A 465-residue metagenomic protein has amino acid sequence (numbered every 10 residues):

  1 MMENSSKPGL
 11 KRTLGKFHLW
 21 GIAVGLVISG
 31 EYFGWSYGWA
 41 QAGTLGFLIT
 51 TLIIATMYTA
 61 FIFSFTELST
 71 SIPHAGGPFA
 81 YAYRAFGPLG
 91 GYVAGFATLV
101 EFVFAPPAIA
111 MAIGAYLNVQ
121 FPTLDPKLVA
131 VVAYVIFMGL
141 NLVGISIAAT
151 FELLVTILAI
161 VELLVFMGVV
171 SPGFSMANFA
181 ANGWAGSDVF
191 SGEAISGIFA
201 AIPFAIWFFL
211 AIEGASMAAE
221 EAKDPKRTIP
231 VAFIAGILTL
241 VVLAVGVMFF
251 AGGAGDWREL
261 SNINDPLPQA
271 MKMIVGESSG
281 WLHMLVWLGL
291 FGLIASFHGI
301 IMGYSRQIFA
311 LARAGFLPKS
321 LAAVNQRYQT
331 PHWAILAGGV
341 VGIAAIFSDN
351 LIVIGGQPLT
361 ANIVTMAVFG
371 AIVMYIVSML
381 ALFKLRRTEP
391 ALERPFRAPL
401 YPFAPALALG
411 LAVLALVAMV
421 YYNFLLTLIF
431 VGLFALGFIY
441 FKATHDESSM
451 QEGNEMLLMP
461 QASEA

Functional and structural regions predicted by a protein language model:
M1-L48, Y58-F63, I72-A75, G183-W184 (+2 more regions): Membrane-interface "cap" regions at the ends of multi-pass membrane proteins
S5-L10, T44-L52, P122-D125, L154-V286 (+1 more regions): Helix-loop-helix junctions that connect adjacent transmembrane segments in multi-pass membrane transporters
G9, F151, S320-H332, I372-N423: C-terminal membrane-solvent junction of multi-pass transporters and transport-like membrane proteins
V24, Y32-V129, G236-T239, M374 (+1 more regions): Extracellular loop-to-transmembrane helix junctions
H74, A97-M111, F209, E213-A222 (+2 more regions): Membrane-helix boundary/coupling elements in multi-pass transport proteins
A80, G87, N118-Q120, A232-I301 (+1 more regions): TM-loop-TM module centered on a large, flexible mid-protein loop between adjacent transmembrane helices in multi-pass
P126-F179, G183, F233-L238, V368-I376 (+2 more regions): Membrane-interface loop-to-helix entry segments
M366, G370-A371, F383, L400-A465: A generic transmembrane alpha-helix motif of multi-pass inner-membrane proteins
